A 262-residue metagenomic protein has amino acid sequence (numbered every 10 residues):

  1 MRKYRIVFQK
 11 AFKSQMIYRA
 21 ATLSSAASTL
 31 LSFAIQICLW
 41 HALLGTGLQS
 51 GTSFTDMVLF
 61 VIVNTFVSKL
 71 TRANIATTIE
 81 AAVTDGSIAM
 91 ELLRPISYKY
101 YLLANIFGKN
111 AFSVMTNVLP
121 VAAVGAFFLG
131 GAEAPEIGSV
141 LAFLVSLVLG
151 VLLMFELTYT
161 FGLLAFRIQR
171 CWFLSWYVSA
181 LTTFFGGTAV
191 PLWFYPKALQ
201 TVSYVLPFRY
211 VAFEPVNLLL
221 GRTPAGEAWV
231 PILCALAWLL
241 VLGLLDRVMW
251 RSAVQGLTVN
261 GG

Functional and structural regions predicted by a protein language model:
M1-G262: Hydrophobic transmembrane alpha-helices and immediately adjacent juxtamembrane helices of multi-pass inner-membrane
